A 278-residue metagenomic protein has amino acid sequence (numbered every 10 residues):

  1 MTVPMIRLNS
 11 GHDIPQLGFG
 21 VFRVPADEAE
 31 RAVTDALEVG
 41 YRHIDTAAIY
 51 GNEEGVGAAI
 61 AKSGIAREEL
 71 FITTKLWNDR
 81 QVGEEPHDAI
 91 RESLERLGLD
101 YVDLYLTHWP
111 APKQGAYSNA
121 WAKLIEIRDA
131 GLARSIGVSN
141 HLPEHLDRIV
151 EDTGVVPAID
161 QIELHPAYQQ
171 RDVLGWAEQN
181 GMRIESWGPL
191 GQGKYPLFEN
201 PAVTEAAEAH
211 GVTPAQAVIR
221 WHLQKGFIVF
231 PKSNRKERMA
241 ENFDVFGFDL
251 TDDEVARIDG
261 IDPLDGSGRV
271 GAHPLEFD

Functional and structural regions predicted by a protein language model:
M1-L70, K123, L190, F277-D278: N-terminal binding-site loop/beta-alpha segment at the start of enzyme catalytic domains that lines or forms
L8-N9, G57-R67, R91-D100, R128 (+2 more regions): Acidic (Asp/Glu)-rich catalytic clusters
V24-D27, T46-G55, D79-E84, P112-G115 (+2 more regions): Acidic-and-aromatic substrate-binding clefts and catalytic sites of carbohydrate-active enzymes
P25-L37, V82-L97, E144-D147, Y168-Q169: Short, acidic/polar
Y41, L99-V102, A133, P157: A structural motif
R67-R80, D103-P110, N140, L164: A short, structured active-site edge motif that brings together acidic residues
D79-W121: Glycine/small-residue-rich loop that forms an oxyanion/phosphate-binding "nest" at active or ligand-binding sites
P110-D278: Beta/alpha (TIM)-barrel catalytic core signal, keyed to glycine-rich beta->alpha loops juxtaposed to Asp/Glu that bind
